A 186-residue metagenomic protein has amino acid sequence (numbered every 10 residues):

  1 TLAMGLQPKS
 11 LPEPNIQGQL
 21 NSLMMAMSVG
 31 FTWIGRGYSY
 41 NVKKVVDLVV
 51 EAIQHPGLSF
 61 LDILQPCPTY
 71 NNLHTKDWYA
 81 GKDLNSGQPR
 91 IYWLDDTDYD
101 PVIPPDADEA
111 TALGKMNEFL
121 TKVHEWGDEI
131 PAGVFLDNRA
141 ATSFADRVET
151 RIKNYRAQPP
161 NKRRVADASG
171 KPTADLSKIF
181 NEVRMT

Functional and structural regions predicted by a protein language model:
T1-A3, F60: Solvent-exposed, charged interface segments at domain starts and junctions
A3-A52: Conserved thiamine diphosphate
Q7, Q17-Q19, Q54, Q65 (+2 more regions): Residue-identity detector for glutamine
T32-G81: ATP/pyrophosphate-binding catalytic subdomain of soluble kinases
C67-T186: Flexible, low-complexity linker and terminal segments
